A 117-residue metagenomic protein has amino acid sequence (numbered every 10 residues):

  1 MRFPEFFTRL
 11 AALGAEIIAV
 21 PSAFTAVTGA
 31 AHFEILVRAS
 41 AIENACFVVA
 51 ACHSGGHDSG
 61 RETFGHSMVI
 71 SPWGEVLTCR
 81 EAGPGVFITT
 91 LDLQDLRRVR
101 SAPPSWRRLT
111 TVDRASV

Functional and structural regions predicted by a protein language model:
M1-N44, V48-A50: Active-site beta-loop-alpha substructure in enzyme catalytic cores, prototypically the cysteine-centered nucleophile
H53-V117: C-terminal beta-strand edge segments of enzyme domains
